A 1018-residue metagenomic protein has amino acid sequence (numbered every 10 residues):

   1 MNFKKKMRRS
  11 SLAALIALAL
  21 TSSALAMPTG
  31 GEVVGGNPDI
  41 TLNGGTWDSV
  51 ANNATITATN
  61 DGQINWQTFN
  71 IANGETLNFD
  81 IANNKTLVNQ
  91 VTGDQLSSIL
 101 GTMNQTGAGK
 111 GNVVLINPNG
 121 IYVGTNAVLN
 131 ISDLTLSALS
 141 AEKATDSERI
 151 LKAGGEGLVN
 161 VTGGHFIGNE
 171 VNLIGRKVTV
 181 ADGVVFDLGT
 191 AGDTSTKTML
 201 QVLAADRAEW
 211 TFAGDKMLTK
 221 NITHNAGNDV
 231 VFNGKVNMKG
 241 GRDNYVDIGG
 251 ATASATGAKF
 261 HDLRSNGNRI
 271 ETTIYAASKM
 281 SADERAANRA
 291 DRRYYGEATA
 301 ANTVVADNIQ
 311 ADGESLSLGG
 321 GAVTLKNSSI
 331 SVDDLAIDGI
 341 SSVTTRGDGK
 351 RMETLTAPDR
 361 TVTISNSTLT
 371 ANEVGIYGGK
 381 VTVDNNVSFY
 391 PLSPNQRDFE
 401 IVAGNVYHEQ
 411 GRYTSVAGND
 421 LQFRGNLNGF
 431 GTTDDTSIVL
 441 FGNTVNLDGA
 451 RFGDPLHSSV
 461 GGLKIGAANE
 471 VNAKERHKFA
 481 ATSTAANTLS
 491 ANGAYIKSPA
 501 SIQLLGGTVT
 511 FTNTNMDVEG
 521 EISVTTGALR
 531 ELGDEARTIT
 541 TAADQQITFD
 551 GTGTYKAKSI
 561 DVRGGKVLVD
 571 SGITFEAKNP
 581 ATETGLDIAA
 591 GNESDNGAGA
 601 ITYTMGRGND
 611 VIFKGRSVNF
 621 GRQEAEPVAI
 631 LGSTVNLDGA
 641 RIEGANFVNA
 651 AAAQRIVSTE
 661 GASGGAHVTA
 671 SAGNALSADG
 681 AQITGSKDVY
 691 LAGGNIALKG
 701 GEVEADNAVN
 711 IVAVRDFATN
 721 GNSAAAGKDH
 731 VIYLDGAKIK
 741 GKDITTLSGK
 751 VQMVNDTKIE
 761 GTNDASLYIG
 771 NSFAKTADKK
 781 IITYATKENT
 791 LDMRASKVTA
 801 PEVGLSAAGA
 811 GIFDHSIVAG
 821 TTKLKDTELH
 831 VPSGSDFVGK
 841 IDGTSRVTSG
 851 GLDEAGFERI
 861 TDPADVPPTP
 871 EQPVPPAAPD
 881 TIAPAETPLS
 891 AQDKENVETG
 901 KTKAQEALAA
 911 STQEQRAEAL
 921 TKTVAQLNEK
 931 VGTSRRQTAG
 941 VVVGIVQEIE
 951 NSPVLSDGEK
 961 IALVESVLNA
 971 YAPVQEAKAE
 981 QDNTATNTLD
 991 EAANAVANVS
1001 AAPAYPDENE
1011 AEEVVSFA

Functional and structural regions predicted by a protein language model:
M1-L15, A19: Bacterial Sec-dependent N-terminal signal peptides
N2-K5, S23-Y245, G249, R264-N266 (+2 more regions): Solvent-exposed adhesion/ligand-recognition segments of exported proteins
N53, Q63, T68, G74-T76 (+86 more regions): Detector for repetitive beta-architecture
I131, A138-R149, M199-G214, T256 (+15 more regions): GD-rich hexapeptide-repeat beta-solenoids
V171-G250, S254-G257, T272, T303-A306 (+9 more regions): C-terminal interaction modules
L263, I270, M280, Y294-Y295 (+16 more regions): Hydrophobic/aromatic hotspots within intrinsically disordered, low-complexity regions
I274-A301, A485, S490, I539 (+1 more regions): Surface-exposed intrinsically disordered loops and tails
A808-I812, G820-T821, E828, P832-A1018: Long, low-complexity repeat tracts used as extracellular stalks/passenger repeats and O-glycosylation platforms
